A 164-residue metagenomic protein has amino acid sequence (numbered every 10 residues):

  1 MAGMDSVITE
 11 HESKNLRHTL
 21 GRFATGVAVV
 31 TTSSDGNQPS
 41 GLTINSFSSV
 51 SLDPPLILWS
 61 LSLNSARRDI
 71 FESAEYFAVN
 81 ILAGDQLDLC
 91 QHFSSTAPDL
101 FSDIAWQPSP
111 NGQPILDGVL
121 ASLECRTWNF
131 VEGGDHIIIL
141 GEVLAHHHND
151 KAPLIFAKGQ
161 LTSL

Functional and structural regions predicted by a protein language model:
A2-L164: Basic, polyanion-binding surface patches
